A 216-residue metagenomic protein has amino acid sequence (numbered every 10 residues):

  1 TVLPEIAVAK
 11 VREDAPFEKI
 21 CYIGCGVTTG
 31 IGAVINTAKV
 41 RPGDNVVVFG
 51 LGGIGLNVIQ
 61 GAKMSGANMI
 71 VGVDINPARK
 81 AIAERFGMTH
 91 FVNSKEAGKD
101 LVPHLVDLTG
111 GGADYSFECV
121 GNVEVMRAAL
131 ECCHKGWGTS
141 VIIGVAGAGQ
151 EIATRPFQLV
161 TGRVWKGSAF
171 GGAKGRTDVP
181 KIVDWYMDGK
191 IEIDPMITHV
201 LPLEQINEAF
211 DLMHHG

Functional and structural regions predicted by a protein language model:
T1-F49, I191: NAD(P)H dinucleotide-binding glycine-rich loop of Rossmann-like/cofactor-binding domains, especially the beta1-alpha1
G26, G50-I54, V145: Glycine-rich Rossmann-fold phosphate-binding loop(s) that bind the pyrophosphate of adenine dinucleotide cofactors
V48-L51, K63-E131: Adenosine-nucleotide cofactor-binding segment
I75-N76, A146, G171: Residues in the short beta-alpha loop(s) of Rossmann-like NAD(P)-binding domains
H104, G111, R127-E131, R176-G216: C-terminal hydrophobic helical "lid"/dimerization subdomain of Rossmann-like NAD(P)H-dependent oxidoreductases
C133-K135: Helix-to-beta-strand junctions that scaffold the AdoMet/dcAdoMet cofactor pocket in Class I SAM-dependent enzymes
T139-V141, A153-P195, H215: Rossmann-fold dehydrogenase core element
